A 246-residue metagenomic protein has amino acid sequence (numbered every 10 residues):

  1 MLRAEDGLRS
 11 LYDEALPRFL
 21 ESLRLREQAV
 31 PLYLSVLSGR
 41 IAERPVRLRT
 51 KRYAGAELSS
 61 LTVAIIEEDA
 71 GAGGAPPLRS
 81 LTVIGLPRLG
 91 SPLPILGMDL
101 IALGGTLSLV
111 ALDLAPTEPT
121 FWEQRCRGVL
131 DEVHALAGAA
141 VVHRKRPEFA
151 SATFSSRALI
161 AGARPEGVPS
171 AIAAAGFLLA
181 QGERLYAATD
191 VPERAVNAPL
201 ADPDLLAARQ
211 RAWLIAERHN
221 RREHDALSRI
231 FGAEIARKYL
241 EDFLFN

Functional and structural regions predicted by a protein language model:
M1-R88: Short Lys/Arg-enriched alpha/beta "domain-start" segment
R3-L11, T120-Q124, E166-F177, L214 (+3 more regions): Alpha-helix boundary/N-cap detector
A4-G7, L16, R44, T117 (+8 more regions): Terminal low-complexity, poorly structured segments
S10-Q28, A42, D131, A135-G138 (+6 more regions): Generic surface-pattern signal
A54-R157: Internal, hydrophobic cores of structured domains that mediate oligomerization or house catalytic pockets within large
A111-A115, S155-P169, A208-A212, E223-D225: Charged, low-complexity surface segments at secondary-structure and domain boundaries
R144, E148-A188: Membrane topogenic helices and adjacent juxtamembrane segments
A180, R184-N246: Alpha-helical oligomerization segments
